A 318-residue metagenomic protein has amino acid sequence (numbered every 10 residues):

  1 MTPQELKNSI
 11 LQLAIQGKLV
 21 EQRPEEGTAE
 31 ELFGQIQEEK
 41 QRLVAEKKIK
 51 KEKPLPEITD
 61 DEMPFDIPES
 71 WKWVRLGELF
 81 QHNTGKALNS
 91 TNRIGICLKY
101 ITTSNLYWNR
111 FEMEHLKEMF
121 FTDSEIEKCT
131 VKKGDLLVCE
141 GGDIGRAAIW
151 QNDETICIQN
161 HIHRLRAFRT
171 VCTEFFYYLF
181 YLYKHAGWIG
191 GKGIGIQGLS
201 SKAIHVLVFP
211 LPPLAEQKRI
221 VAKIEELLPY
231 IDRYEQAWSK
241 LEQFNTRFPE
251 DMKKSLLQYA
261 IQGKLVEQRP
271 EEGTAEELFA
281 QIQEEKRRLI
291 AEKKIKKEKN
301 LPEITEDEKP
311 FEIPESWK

Functional and structural regions predicted by a protein language model:
M1-E25, A29-F33, R42, L228-E271 (+1 more regions): Short amphipathic coiled-coil heptad-repeat segments
Q4, I15, K72, H205-S239: Amphipathic alpha-helical segments
S9, L13, K18, T59-K86 (+4 more regions): Non-catalytic DNA-recognition/assembly elements of restriction-modification systems
Q22, E26, F65-E69, S124 (+7 more regions): Hydrophobic alpha-helical scaffolding
E31, Q35-R75, A280-K318: Cys/His-rich finger/ribbon microdomains and the adjacent scaffold used for macromolecule binding/structural
I58-E62, G77-S90, S104-K133, D153 (+2 more regions): Sequence-specific dsDNA recognition surfaces
F65-E78, L165-L179, G191-Q197, V206-E216 (+2 more regions): Catalytic cores of nucleotide-enabled group-transfer and carboxylate-activating enzymes in metabolic and assembly-line
T102-T103, M119-Y181, G193, G198-S200 (+1 more regions): A short beta-sheet element
